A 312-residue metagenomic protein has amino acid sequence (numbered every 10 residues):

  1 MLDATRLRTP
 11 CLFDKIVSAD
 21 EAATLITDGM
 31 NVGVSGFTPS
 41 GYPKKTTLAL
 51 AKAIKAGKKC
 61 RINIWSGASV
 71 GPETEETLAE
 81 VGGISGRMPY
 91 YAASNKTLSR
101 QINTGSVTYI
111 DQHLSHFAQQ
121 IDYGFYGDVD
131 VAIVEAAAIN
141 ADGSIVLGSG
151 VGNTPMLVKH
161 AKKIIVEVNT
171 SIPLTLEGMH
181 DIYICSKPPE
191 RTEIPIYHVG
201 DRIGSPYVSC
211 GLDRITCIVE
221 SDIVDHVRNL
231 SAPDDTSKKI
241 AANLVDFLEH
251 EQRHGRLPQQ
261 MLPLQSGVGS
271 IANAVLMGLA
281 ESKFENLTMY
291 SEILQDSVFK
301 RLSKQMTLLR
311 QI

Functional and structural regions predicted by a protein language model:
M1-I312: Conserved alpha/beta enzyme-core scaffold
